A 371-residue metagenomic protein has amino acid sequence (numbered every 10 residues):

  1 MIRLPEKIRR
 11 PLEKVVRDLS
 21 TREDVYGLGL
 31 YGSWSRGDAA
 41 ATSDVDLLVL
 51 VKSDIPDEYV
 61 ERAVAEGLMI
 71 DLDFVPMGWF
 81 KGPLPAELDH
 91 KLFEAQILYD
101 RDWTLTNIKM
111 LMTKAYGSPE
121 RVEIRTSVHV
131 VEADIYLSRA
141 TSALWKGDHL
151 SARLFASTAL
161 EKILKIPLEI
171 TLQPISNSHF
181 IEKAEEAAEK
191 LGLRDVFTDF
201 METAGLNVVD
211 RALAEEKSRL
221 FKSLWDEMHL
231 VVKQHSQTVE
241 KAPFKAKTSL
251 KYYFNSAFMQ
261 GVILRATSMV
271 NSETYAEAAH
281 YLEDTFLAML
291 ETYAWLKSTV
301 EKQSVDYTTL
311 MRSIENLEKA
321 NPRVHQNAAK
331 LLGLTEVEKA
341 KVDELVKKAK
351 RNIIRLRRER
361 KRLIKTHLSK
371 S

Functional and structural regions predicted by a protein language model:
M1-Y26, Y31-S43, L48-L98: Metal-dependent nucleotidyltransferase catalytic core
R9, W103-M112, W225, A349 (+1 more regions): Generic hydrophobic, helix-prone segments enriched in Leu/Val/Ile
R9-V16, L98-L105, S223-H229: Short N-terminal helix-initiation segments at or just after the protein's N-terminus
V15-V16, A39, S118-E120, A159: A short alpha-helix capping/helix-coil boundary motif
V15-V16, G78, R101-N107, L150 (+1 more regions): Short, functional N-terminal and low-complexity linear motifs
A86, H90-R139: Internal, well-ordered alpha/beta segment that forms a basic, Gly-enriched binding/recognition surface
E123-S371: Conserved nucleotidyltransferase catalytic core and NTase-mimicking acidic/glycine-rich helix/loop elements in nucleic
